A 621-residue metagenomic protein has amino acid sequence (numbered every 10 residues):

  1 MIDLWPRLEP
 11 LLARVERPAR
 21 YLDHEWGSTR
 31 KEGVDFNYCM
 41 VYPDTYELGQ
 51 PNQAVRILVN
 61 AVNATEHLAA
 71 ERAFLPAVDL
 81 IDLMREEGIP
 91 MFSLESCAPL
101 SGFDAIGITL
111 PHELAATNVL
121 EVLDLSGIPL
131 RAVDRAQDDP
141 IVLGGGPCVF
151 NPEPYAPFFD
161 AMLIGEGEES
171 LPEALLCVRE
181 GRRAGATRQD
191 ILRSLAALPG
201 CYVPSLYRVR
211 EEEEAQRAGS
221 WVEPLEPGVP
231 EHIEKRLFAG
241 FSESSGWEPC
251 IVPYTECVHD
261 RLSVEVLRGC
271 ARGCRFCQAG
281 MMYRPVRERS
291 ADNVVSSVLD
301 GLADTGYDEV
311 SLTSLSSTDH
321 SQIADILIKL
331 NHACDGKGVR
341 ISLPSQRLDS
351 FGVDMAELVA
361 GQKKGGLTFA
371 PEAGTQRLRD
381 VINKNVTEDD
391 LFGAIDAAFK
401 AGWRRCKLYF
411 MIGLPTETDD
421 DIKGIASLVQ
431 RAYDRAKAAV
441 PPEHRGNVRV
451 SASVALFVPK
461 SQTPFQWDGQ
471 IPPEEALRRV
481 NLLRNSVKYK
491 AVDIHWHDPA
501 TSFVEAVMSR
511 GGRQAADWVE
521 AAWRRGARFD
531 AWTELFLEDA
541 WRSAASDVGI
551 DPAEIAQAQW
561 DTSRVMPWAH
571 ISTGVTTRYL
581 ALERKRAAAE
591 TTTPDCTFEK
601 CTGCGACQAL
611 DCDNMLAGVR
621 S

Functional and structural regions predicted by a protein language model:
M1-G27, K31-V34, Y38-M40, K488-S621: Radical SAM enzyme core and accessory elements
L8-C39, Y46-E47, P204, R210 (+3 more regions): N-terminal [4Fe-4S]-dependent radical SAM core
Y38-D44, V62, C250-F276, L302 (+3 more regions): N-terminal pre-triad scaffold of radical SAM enzymes
V41-T45, L114, D300-A455: Conserved SAM/AdoMet-binding glycine-rich loop
V55, E87, L123, P157-M162 (+9 more regions): Short secondary-structure boundary/capping segments
L75-E223, S461-G512, V519-L535: Glycine-rich beta-alpha loop elements in corrinoid/cobalamin-binding modules across cobalamin-dependent enzymes
S194-P204, L315-H320, P344-F351, M411-G413 (+4 more regions): A glycine-rich phosphate-binding loop feature that marks nucleotide/adenosyl-phosphate handling sites
E256-D292, T602-R620: Canonical Radical SAM [4Fe-4S] cluster-binding loop centered on the CxxxCxxC motif and its immediate flanking residues
